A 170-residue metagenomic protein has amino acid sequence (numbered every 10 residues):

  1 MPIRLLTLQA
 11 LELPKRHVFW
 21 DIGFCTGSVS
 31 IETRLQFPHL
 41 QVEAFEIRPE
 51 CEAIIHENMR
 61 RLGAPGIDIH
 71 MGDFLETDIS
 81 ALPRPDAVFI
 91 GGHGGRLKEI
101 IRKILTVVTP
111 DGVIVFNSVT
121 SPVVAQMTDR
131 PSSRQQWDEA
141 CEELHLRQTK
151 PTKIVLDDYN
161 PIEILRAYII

Functional and structural regions predicted by a protein language model:
M1-R16: Conserved alpha-helix/loop element of class I SAM-dependent methyltransferases that forms part of the SAM/SAH-binding
R16-C25: Conserved class I S-adenosyl-L-methionine
H17, L40, G112: Glycine-centered, small-residue-biased loops immediately flanking beta-strands in adenine/cofactor-binding cores
T26-P38: Conserved SAM-binding loop of SAM-dependent methyltransferases across substrates and taxa, primarily the Class I
Q41-E46: Conserved SAM-binding motif I beta-strand of class I
I47-P85: S-adenosyl-L-methionine
H70-V115: Active-site segment flanking the S-adenosylmethionine/decSAM binding pocket in AdoMet-dependent transferases
I101-I169: C-terminal substrate-binding/active-site "lid" region of AdoMet-derived donor-dependent transferases
